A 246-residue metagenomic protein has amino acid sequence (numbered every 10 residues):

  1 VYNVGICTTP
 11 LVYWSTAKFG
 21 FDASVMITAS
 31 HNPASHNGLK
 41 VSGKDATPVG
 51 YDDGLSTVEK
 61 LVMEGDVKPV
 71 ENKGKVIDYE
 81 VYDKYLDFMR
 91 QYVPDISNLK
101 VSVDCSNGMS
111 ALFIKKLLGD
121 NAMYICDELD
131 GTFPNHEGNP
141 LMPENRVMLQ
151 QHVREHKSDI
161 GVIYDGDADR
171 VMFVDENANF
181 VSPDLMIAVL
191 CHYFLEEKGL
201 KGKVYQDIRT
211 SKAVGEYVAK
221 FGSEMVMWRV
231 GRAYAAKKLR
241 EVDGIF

Functional and structural regions predicted by a protein language model:
V1-H36, L117, A122-V174: N-terminal small/polar loop signature for handling phosphorylated ligands or for N-terminal nucleophile
V4, S56-D87, Q91, N177-F246: Proline/glycine-rich low-complexity loops and linkers
T9-Y13, S110-A111, S211-V214, A236: Short, well-ordered alpha-helical microsegments
V12-T16, I114, L149, L190-F194 (+1 more regions): Buried hydrophobic packing segments
D22-V25, L39-K40, K100, A122-M123 (+6 more regions): Structural motif
N32-P33, S106-A111, A168-D169, T210-K212: Gly/Ser/Thr-rich loops at beta-strand to alpha-helix junctions that form or flank small-molecule/cofactor-binding
S35-K44, F113-K115, D169-I187, V214-G215: Short Gly/Thr/Asp-enriched flexible loops that form oxyanion-binding sites at enzyme active sites
N37-H156: Gly/Ser/Thr-enriched, mixed-charge loops and adjacent short helices that form phosphate/oxyanion-binding elements
